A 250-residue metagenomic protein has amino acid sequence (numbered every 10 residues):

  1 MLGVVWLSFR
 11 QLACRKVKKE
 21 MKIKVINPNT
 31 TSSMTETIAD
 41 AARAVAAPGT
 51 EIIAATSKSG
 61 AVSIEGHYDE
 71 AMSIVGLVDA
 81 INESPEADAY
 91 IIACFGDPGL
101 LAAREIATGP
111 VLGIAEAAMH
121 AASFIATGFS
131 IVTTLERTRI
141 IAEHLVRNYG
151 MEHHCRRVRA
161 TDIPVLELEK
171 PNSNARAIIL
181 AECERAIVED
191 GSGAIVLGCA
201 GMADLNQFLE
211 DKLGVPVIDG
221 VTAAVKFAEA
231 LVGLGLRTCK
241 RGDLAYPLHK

Functional and structural regions predicted by a protein language model:
I23-A41: N-terminal beta1-alpha1 ligand-phosphate binding loop
T56-V75, L166-P171: N-terminal beta-loop-helix "entrance" segment that forms/cooperates in small-molecule cofactor or anionic ligand
G66-E83, N174-E182: Glycine-rich, highly charged phosphate/nucleotide-binding loops
L77-A121, I125, I131: Glycine/small-residue-rich loop that forms an oxyanion/phosphate-binding "nest" at active or ligand-binding sites
F124-A160, G233-K250: Short, glycine-/small-residue-rich phosphate/pyrophosphate-handling segment
L145-G198: Active-site rim beta-loop-alpha module in soluble metabolic enzymes
D219-R237: Short, flexible loop segments at boundaries between secondary-structure elements
